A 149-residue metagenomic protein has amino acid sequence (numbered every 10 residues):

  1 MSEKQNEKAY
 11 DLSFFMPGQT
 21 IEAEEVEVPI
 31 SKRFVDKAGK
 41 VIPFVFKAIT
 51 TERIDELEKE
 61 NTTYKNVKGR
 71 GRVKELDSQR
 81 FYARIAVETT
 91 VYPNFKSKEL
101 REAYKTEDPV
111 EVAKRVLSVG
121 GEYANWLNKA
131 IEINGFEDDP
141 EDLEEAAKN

Functional and structural regions predicted by a protein language model:
M1-P43: Charge-rich, low-complexity N-terminal segments
S2-K4, A38-N149: Short, surface-exposed, charged amphipathic helix/loop patches that serve as local interaction elements
